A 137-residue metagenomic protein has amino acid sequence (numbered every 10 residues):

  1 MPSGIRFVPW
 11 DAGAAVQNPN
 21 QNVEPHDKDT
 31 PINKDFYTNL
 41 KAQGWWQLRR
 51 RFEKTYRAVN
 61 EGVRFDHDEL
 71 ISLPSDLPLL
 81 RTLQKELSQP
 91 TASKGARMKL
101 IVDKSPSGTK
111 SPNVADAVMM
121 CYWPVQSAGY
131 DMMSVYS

Functional and structural regions predicted by a protein language model:
M1-R97, S134-S137: Mg2+-dependent endonuclease catalytic cores in nucleic-acid-processing enzymes, primarily RNase H-like
R97-G108: Short, solvent-exposed helix-loop connector elements
S107-N113, M119-C121: Conserved helicase/translocase motor-coupling segment
S127: Acidic, glycine-enriched active-site microenvironments
